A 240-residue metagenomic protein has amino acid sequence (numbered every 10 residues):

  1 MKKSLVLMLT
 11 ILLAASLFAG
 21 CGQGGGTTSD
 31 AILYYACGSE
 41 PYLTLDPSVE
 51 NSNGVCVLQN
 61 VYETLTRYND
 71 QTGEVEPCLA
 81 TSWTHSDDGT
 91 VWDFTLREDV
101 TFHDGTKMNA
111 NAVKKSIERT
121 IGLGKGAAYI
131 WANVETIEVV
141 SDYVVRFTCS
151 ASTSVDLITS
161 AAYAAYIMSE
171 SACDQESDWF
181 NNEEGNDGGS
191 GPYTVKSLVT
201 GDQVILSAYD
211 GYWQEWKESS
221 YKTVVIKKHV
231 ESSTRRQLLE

Functional and structural regions predicted by a protein language model:
M1-I32, L45, T72, R119 (+2 more regions): Short, low-complexity disordered leader/linker segments with a strong preference for bacterial N-terminal type II
T27-S29, P41-V49, G73-E76, V155-I158 (+3 more regions): Short, solvent-exposed loop/turn elements at domain surfaces
S29-S39, T81, V91-F94, V113-S116 (+4 more regions): Short, well-ordered beta-strand elements
A36-D87, E118, G188: N-terminal lobe/hinge region of extracytoplasmic solute-binding protein
S52, N69-D70, E74, A162-T223 (+1 more regions): Gly/Pro-rich hinge or "lid" segments in bacterial periplasmic/extracellular proteins
T81-G124, R146, L238-E240: Aromatic- and charge-enriched surface segment that lines or borders ligand/interaction sites
F94-E98, Y143-T153, L206-D210: Short, hydrophobic/aromatic-enriched beta-strand segments in well-ordered soluble domains
Y129-C173, V199: Surface-exposed binding/hinge segments that line and control ligand-binding clefts or catalytic entry sites
